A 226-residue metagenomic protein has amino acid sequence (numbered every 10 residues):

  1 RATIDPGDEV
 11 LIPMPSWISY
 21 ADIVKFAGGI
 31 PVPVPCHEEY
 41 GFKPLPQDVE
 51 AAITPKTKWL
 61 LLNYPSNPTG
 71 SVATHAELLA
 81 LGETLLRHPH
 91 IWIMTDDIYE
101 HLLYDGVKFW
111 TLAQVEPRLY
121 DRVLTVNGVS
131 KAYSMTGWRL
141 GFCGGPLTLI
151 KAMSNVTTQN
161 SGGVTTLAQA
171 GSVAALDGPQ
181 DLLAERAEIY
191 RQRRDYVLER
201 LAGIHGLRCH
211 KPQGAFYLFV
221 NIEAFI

Functional and structural regions predicted by a protein language model:
R1-I226: PLP-dependent class I/II
